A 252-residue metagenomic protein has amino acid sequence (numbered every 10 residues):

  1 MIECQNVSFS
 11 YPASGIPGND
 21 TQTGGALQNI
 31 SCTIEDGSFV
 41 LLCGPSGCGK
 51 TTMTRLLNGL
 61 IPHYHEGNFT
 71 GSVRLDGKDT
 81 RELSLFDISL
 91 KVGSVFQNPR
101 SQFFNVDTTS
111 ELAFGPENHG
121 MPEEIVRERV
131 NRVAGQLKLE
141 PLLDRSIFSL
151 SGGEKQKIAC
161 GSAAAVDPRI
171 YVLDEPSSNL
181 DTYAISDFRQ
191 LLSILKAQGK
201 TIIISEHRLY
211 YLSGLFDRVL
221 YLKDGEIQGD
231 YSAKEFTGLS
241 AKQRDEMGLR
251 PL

Functional and structural regions predicted by a protein language model:
S72-D87: ABC ATPase NBD Q-loop/coupling interface
E124-L142: Conserved ABC ATPase "signature" region
S146-L150, E154: Conserved ABC ATPase signature
C160-G161: Hydrophobic anchor residue at the start of the ABC signature
Y171-D174: Catalytic Walker B motif of ABC-type/P-loop ATPase nucleotide-binding domains
E206-H207: H-loop/switch region of ABC-family ATPase nucleotide-binding domains
E226-L249: Conserved beta-strand-loop-alpha-helix hinge in the C-terminal portion of ABC ATPase nucleotide-binding domains
